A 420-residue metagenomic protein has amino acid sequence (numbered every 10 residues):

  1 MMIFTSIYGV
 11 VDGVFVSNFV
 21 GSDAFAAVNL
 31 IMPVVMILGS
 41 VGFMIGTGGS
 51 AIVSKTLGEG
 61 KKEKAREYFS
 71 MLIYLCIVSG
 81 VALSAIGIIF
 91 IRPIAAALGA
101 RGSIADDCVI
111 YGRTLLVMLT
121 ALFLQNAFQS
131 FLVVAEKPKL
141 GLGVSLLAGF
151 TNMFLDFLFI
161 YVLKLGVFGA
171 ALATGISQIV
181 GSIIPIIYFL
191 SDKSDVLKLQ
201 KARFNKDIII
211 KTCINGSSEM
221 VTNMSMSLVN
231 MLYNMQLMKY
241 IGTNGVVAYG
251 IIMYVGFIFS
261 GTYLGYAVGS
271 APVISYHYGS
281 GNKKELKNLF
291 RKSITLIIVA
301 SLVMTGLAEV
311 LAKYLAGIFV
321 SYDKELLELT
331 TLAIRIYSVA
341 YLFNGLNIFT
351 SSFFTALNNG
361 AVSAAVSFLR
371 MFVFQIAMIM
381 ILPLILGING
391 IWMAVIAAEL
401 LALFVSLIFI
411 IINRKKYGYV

Functional and structural regions predicted by a protein language model:
M1-D12, T114, Q125, A148 (+5 more regions): Transmembrane helical elements of multi-pass membrane transporters/channels
M1-S6, F43, L75-S84, M118-F123 (+8 more regions): Hydrophobic alpha-helical transmembrane segments in multi-pass membrane proteins
M1-V20, P33-G48, I52, T56 (+6 more regions): N-terminal transmembrane alpha-helices
M2, V14, N18, A51 (+16 more regions): Transmembrane alpha-helix boundary and packing residues in multipass membrane permease domains and related
I7-F25, A95-G102, L158-L165, S227-I258 (+3 more regions): Helix-terminus/linker motif at the lipid-water interface of multi-pass membrane proteins
F25-A85, L122-G141, A248-G306, V310-A312 (+1 more regions): Small-residue-rich hydrophobic transmembrane alpha-helices
G46, T114-V133, V144-N152, A170-I183 (+5 more regions): Short runs within selected transmembrane alpha-helices of multi-pass transporters and secretion channels
V53-T120, K164-S217, I274-A340, I381-V420: Short alpha-helical transmembrane segments in multi-pass integral membrane proteins
